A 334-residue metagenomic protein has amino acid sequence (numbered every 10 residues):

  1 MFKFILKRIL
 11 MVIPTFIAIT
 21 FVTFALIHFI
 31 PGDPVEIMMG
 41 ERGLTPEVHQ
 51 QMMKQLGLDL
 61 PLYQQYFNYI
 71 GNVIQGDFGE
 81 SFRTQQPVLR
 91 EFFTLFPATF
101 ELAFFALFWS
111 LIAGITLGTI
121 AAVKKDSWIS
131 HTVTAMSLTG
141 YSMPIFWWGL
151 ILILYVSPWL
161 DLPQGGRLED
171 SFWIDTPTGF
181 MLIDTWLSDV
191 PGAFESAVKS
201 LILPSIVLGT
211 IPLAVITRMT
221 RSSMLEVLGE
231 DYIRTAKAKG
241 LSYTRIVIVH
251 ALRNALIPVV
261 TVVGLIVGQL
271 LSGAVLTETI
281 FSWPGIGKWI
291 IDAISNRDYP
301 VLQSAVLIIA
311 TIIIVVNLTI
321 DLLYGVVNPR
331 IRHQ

Functional and structural regions predicted by a protein language model:
F2-K3, F96-P97, E101-I129, I145 (+1 more regions): Alpha-helical transmembrane segments of integral membrane proteins, especially multi-pass inner/plasma-membrane
L6-V12, F16: N-terminal signal-anchor/signal peptide hydrophobic helix marking the start of the first transmembrane segment
I9, V48, M52, L62-F78 (+9 more regions): Hydrophobic alpha-helical segments of integral membrane proteins, encompassing both true transmembrane helices
V12, R42-G43, S110-L111, L138 (+4 more regions): Residue-level recognition of pore/gate-forming positions within transmembrane alpha-helices of multi-pass
T15-F67, V156-A193: Hydrophobic alpha-helical transmembrane segments of membrane transport/permease proteins and related membrane-embedded
D59-I115: An internal, D/E-rich "acidic patch" concept
I112, T116-I120, D126-T178: Hydrophobic alpha-helical segments embedded in or immediately adjacent to the lipid bilayer of multipass inner-membrane
